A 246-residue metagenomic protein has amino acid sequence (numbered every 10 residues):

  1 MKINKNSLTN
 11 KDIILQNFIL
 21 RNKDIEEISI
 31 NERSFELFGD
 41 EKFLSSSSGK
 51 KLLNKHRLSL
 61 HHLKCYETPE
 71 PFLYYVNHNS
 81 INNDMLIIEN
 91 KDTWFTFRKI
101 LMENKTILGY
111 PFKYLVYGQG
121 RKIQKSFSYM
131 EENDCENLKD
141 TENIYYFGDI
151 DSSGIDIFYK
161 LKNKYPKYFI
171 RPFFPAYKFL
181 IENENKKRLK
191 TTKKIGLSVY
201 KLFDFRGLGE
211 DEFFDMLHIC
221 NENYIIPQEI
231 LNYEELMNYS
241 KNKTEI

Functional and structural regions predicted by a protein language model:
M1-N143, S152-I246: Nucleic-acid enzyme cleavage-core boundary/entry regions
Y146: Terminal peptide-recognition signature
D149: Active-site glycine-centered loops adjacent to acidic/histidine catalytic or metal-binding residues that shape
